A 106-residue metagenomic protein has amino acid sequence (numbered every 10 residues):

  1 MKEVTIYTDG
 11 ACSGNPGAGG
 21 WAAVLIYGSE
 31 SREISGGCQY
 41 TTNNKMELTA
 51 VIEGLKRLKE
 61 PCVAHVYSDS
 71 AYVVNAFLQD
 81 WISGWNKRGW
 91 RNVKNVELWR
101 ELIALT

Functional and structural regions predicted by a protein language model:
M1-T49, E53-C62: RNase H-like nuclease fold core
T8-N15, I52-T106: RNase H catalytic domain
